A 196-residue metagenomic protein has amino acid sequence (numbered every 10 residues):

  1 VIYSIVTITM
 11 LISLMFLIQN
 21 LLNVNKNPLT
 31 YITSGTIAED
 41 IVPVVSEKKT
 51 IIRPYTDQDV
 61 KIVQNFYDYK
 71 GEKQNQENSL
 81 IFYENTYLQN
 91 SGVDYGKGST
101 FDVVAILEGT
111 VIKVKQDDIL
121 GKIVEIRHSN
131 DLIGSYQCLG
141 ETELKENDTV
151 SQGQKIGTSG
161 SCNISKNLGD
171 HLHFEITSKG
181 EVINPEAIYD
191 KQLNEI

Functional and structural regions predicted by a protein language model:
V1-Q89: Polar/charged, compositionally biased leader and regulatory segments
R53, Y83-Q116: Short, glycine/small-residue-enriched coil/turn segments at secondary-structure junctions
D57, N90-G92, I106, G121 (+1 more regions): Short coil/loop residues immediately preceding or within conserved phosphate-binding loops of NTP-utilizing enzyme
I62, D148-I196: Conserved, short, structured surface segments that act as functional micro-motifs
V93-G96, I123-H128, E175: Short, acidic/hydrophobic/Gly-rich beta-strand patch recurrent on exposed beta strands that often constitutes part
T100-F101, Q116-D117, E141, N163-I164: Short polar/acidic secondary-structure junctions
V104-I112, L144-S159: Short, well-structured beta-strand-loop connectors
A105-G140: Zn2+-dependent peptidoglycan hydrolase active-site motif and core
